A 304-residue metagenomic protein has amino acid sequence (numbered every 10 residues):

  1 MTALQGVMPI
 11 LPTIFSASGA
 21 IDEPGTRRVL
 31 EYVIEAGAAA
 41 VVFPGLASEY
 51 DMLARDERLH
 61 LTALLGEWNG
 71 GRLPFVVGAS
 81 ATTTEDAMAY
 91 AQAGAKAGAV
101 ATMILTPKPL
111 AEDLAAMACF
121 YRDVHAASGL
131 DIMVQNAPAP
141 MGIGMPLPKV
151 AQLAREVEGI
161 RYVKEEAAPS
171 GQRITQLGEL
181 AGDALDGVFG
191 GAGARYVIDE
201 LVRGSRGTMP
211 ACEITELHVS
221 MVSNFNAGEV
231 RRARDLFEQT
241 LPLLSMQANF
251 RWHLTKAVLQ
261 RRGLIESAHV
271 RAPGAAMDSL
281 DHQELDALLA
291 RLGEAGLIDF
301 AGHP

Functional and structural regions predicted by a protein language model:
M1-T2, P210: Short glycine/proline-enriched loop/turn "hinge" motifs that connect secondary-structure elements and lie
T2-G144: Active-site beta->alpha loop and helix N-cap motifs at the rims of alpha/beta catalytic domains
Q5, P44-A47, V77, G190-A192 (+2 more regions): Short glycine-rich loop/turn motifs that provide flexible caps or phosphate-binding loops at active sites
T26, R58, T62, A87 (+5 more regions): A general structural signal for well-ordered alpha-helical segments in protein cores
E67-L73, A97-G98, S128-L130, E156-G159 (+3 more regions): Short helix-capping segments at alpha-helix termini
A127, P138-A248: Catalytic alpha/beta core domains of metabolic enzymes, predominantly
D199-P304: Structured C-terminal cap/extension of enzyme domains
